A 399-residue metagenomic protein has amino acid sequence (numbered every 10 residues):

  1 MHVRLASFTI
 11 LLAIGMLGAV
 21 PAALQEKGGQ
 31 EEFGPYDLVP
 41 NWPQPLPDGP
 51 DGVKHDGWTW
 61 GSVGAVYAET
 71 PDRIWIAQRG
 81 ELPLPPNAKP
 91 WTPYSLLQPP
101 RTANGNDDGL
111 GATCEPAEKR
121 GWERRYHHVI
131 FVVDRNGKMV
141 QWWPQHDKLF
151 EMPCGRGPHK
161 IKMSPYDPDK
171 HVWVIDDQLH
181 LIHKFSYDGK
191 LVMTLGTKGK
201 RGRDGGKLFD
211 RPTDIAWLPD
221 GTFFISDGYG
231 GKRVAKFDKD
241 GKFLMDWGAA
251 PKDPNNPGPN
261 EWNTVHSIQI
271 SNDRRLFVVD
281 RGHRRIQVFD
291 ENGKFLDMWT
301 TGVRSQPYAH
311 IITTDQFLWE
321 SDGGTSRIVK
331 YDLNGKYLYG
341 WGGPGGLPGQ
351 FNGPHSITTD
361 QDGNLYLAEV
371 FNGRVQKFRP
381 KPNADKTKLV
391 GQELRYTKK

Functional and structural regions predicted by a protein language model:
M1-R4: N-terminal secretory signal peptides that target proteins for export/translocation
S7-G18: Bacterial N-terminal signal peptides
A23-K399: Eukaryotic scaffold repeat domains enriched in small/polar residues
